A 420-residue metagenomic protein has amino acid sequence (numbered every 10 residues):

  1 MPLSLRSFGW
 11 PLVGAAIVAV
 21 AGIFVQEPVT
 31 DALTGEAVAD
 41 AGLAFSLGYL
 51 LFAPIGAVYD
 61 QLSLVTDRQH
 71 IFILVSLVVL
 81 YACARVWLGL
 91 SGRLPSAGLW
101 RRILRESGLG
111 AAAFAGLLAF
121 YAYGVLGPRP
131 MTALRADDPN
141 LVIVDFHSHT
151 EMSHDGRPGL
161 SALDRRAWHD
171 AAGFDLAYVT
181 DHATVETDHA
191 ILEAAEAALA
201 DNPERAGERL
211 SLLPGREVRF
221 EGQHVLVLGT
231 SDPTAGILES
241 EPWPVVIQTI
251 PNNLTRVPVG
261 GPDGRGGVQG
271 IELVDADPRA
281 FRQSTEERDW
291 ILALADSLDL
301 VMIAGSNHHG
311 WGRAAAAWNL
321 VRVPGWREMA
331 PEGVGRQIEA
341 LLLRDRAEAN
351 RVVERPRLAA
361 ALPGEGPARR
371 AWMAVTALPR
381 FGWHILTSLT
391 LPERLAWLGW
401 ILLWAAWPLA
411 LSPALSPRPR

Functional and structural regions predicted by a protein language model:
M1-F146, L163, A167, E221-S231 (+1 more regions): Charged catalytic cores and adjacent phosphate/nucleic-acid-binding surfaces used for phosphate/nucleic-acid chemistry
I143-T150, F174-V185, S211-E217, V246-P251 (+2 more regions): Active-site neighborhood of phospho(di)ester-bond hydrolases with catalytic His/Asp-centered motifs
S148-L160, I247-N253, A359, P363: Active-site mouth loops of central-metabolism enzymes
S153-D155, L160-L192: N-terminal carbohydrate-binding/catalytic regions of secreted carbohydrate-active enzymes
G156, T184-A200, V225, V259 (+2 more regions): Metal-dependent catalytic neighborhoods of phosphoester/phosphodiester hydrolases
D170, A206, S240-P242, L292-D296: Anion (oxyanion) recognition and catalysis
E186-L212, I291, L300: Short acidic, glycine/proline-enriched helix-loop-strand junctions
P214-R216, G222-G236, V245-N252: Active-site/substrate-binding loop(s) of hydrolase catalytic cores
